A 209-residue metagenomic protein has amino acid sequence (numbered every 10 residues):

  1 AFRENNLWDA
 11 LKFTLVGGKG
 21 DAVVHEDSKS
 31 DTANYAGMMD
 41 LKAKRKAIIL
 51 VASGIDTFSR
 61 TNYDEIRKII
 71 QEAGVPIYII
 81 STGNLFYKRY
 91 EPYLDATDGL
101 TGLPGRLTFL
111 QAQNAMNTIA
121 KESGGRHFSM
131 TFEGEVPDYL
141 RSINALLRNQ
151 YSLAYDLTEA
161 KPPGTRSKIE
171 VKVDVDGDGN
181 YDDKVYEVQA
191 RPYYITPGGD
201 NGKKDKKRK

Functional and structural regions predicted by a protein language model:
A1-K209: Scaffold/interface architecture of coatomer-like assemblies
